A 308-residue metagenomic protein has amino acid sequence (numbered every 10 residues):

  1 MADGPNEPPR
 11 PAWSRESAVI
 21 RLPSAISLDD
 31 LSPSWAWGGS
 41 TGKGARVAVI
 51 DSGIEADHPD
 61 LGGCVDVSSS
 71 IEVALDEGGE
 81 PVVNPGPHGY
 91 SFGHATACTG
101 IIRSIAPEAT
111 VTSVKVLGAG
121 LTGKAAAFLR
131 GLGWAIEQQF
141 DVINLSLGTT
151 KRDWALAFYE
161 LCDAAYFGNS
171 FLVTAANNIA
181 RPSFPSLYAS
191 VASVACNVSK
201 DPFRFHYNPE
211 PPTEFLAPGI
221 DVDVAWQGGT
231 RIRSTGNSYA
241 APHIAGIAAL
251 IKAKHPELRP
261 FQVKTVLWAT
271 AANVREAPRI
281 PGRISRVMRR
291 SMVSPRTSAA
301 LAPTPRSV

Functional and structural regions predicted by a protein language model:
A2-I105, A109: Active-site core segment of subtilase-fold serine proteases
A25, F140-L145, A253-V308: C-terminal subdomain of the subtilisin-like protease fold in secreted/lumenal serine endopeptidases
E55, I71-V73, L117, K200 (+3 more regions): Active-site/binding-pocket entry motifs
G63-S68, E160-C162, S190-V191: Glycine-rich, phosphate-binding/catalytic loops in enzymes
P81-K151, H255, A271: Subtilisin-like peptidase catalytic core
T112, F171-V173, S193: Structural detector of well-ordered beta-strand residues that form the stable sheet scaffold of enzyme domains
L117-A189, T230-S234, R275-P278, M292-P295 (+1 more regions): Substrate-binding/access-modulating region of protease and related hydrolase catalytic domains
A175, S183-A253, E257, F261 (+1 more regions): Extracellular S/T/G-rich loop segment that most often corresponds to the catalytic His/Ser-adjacent loop
